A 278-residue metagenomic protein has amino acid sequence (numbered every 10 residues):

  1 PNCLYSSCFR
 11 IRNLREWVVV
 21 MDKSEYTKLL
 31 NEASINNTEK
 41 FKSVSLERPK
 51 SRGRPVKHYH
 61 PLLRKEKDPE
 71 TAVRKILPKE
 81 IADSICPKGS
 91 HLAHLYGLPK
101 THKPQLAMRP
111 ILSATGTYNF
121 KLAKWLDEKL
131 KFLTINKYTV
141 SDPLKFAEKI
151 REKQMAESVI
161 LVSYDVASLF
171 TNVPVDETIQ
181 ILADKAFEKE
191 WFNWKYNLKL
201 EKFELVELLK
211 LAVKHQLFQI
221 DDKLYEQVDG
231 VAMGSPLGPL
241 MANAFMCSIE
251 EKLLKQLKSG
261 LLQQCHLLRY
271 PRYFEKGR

Functional and structural regions predicted by a protein language model:
P1-L95, P104: Non-catalytic, polymerase-adjacent accessory regions of viral genome-replication enzymes
C8-R12, V19-M21, E39, K50 (+4 more regions): Surface-exposed beta-strand-to-loop junctions that form interaction patches on eukaryotic regulatory domains
D22-K23, K100-T101, A114, E128 (+2 more regions): Residues immediately flanking
R54-K57, R64-K100, I135-P143, S163 (+4 more regions): Amphipathic alpha-helical blocks
V73, N119-N136, C247-L257, R278: Inter-domain linker/hinge segments that demarcate the starts of reverse transcriptase and RNase H-type modules
S84-P87, G97-H102, I150-Q154, L262-Q264: Beta-strand elements of modular eukaryotic interaction domains
L106-R109, F120-L122, T134, T171-P174 (+1 more regions): Short helix/loop capping segments that flank catalytic or ligand/cofactor-binding pockets
V140, K145-R278: Conserved polymerase palm-domain catalytic core
